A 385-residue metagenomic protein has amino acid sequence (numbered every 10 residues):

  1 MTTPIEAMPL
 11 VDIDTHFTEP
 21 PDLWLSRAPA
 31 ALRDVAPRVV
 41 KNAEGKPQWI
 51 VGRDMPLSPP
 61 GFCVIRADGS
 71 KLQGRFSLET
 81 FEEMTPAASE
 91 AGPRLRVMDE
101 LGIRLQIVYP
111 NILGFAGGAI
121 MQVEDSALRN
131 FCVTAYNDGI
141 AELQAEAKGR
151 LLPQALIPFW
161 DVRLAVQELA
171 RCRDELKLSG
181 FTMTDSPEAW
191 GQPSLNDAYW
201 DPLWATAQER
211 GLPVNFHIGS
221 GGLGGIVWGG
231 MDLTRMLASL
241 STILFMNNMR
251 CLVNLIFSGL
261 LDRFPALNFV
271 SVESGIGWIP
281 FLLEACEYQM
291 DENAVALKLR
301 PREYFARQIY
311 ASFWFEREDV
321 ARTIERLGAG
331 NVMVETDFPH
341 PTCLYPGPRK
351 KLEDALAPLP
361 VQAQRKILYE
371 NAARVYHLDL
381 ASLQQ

Functional and structural regions predicted by a protein language model:
T2-V11, E19-L105, F131, D138-A145 (+7 more regions): Mid-to-C-terminal alpha-helical segments outside catalytic/metal-binding sites
V11-T18, V214-G219: Histidine-centered catalytic micro-motifs
Q73-E79, G114-L128, R163: Surface-exposed, active-site-proximal loop segments in enzymatic domains
E79-A88, V123, L151-R163: Active-site mouth loops of central-metabolism enzymes
Y109-G114, I218-I226, F338-H340: Short glycine-enriched loops at secondary-structure junctions
F115-A119, L223-M231, C343-Y345: Short acidic/His/Gly/Ser-rich catalytic and metal-binding motifs that mark active-site loops of diverse hydrolases
I120-D125, M231-S241, P348-E353: Short glycine/proline- and charge-enriched loop/turn segments that cap or connect secondary-structure elements
L128-R129, Q144-L152, I157, R163-M333 (+1 more regions): Catalytic pocket-lining loop regions of alpha/beta-barrel enzymes, especially the amidohydrolase/enolase/GH5 lineages
